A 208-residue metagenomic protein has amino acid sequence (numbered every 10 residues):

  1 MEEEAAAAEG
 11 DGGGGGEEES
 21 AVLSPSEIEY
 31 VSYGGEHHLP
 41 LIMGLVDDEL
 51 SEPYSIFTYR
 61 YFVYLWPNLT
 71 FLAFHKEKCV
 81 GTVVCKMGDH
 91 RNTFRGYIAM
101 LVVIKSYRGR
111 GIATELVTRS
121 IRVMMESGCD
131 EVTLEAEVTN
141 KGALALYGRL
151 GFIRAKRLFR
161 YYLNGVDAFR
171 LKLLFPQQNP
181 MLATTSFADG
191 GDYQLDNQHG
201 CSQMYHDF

Functional and structural regions predicted by a protein language model:
E2-E4, L23-R108, V117-S127, L174-P180 (+1 more regions): Acetyl-CoA-dependent GNAT
A6-G16: Intrinsically disordered, low-complexity regions enriched in glycine and serine
N68, V166-R170: Short hydrophobic/aromatic beta-strand or adjacent loop that forms the aromatic wall/cage of a ligand/substrate-binding
C79, R154-R157: Residue-level detector of beta-propeller blades
G111: Conserved G/P- and acidic residue-centered "switch" motifs that form tight phosphate/ATP-binding loops in soluble
M124-E135, L158: Conserved GNAT acetyl-CoA-binding A-motif
L134-L144, R160-G165: Conserved beta-strand-loop-alpha-helix junction that forms the acyl-donor binding cleft
Y147-G148, F152, L171: Conserved active-site tyrosine of GNAT-family acetyltransferases
